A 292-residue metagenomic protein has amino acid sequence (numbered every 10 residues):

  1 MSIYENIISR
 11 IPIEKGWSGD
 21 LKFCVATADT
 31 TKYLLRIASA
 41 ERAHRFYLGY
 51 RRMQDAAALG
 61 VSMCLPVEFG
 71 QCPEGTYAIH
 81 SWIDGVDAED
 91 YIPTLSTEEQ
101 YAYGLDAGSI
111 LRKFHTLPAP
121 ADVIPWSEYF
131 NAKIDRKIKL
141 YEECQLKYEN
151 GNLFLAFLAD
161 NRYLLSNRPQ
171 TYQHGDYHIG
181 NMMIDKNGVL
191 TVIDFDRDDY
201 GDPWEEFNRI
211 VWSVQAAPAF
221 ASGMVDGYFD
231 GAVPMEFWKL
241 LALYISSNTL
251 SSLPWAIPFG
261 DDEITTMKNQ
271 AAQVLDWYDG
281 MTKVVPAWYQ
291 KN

Functional and structural regions predicted by a protein language model:
M1-E5, L105, T116-G175, D226 (+2 more regions): An alpha-helical support segment within catalytic cores of ATP-dependent transferases
Y4-I13: Conserved N-terminal boundary motif of the eukaryotic protein kinase catalytic domain
P12-P125: ATP-binding pocket architecture of kinase catalytic cores
D20, H44, L105, S166 (+2 more regions): Helix-rich C-terminal or lid/interface subdomains of diverse kinases
L21-A26, L158-F207: Active-site acidic catalytic loop and adjacent metal/ATP-binding pocket of ATP-dependent phosphoryl transfer enzymes
A28-T30, Q71-E74, K186-V189, S246-T249: Short strand-connecting beta-turns/loops that link adjacent beta-strands
M53, S96-T97, T191, N208-V211 (+1 more regions): Glycine-rich, phosphate-binding/catalytic loops in enzymes
A57-G60, G70, V86-D87, L111-A119 (+6 more regions): A general structural signal marking secondary-structure boundaries and capping sites
